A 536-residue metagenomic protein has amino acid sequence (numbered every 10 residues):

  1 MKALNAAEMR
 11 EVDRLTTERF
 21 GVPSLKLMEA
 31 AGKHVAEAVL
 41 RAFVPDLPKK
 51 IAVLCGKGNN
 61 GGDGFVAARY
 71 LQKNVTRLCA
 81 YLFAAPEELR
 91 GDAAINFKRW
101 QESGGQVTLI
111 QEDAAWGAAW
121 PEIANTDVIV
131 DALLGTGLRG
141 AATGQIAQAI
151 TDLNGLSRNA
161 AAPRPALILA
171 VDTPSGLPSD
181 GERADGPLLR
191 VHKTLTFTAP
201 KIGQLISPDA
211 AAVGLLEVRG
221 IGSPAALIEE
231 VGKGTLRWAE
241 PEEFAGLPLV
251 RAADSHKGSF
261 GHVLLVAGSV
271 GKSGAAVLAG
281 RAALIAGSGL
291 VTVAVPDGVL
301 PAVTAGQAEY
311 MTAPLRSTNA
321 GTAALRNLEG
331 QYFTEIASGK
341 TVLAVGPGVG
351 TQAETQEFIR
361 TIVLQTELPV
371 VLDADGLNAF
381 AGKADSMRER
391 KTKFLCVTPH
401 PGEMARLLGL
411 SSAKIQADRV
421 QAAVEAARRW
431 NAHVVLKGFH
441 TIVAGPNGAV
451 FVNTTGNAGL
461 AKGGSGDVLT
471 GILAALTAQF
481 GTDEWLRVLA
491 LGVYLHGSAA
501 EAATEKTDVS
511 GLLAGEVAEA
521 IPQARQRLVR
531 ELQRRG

Functional and structural regions predicted by a protein language model:
M1-A85, R90, A94, K193 (+4 more regions): Small-residue (G/A/S/T)-rich helix-start motifs and N-terminal tracts that mark the onset
R69-R158, P163, P301, G306-S317 (+2 more regions): N-terminal small/polar loop signature for handling phosphorylated ligands or for N-terminal nucleophile
E112-W116, T173-S179, I202, G376-A379: Short acidic loop-to-helix transition motifs that present clustered carboxylates
D127-V128, L133-G234: Internal gly/pro-rich beta-alpha loop/helix module that stabilizes soluble enzyme cofactors or their anionic handles
